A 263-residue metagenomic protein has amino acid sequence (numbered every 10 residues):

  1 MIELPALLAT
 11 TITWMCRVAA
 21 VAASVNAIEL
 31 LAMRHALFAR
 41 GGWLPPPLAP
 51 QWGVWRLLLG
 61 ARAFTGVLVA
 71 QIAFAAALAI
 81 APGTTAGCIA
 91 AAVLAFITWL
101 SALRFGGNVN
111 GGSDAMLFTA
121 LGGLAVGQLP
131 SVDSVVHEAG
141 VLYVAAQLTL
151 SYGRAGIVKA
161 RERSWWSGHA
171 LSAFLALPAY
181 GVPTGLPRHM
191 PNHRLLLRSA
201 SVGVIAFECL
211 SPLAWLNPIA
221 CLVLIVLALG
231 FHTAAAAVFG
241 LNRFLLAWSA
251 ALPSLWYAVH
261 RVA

Functional and structural regions predicted by a protein language model:
M1-A263: Alpha-helical membrane-anchoring segments
